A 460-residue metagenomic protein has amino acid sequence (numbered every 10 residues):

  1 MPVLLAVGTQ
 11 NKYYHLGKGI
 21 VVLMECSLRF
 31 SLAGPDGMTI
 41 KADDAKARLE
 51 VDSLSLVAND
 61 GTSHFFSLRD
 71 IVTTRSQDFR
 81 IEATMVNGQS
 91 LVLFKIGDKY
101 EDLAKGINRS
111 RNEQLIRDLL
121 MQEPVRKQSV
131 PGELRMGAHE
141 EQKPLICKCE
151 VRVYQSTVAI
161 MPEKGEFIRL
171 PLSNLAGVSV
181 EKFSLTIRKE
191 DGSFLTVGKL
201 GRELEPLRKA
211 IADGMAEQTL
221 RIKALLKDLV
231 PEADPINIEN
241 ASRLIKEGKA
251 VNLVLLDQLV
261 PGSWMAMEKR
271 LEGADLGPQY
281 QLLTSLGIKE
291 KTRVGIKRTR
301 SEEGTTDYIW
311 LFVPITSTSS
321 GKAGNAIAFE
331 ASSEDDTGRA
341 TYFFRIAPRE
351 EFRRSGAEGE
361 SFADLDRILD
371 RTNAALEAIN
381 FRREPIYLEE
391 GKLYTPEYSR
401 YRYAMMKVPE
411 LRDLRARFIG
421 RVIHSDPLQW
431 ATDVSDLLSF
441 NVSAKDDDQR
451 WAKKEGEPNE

Functional and structural regions predicted by a protein language model:
V3-E460: Eukaryotic intrinsically disordered, low-complexity regulatory linkers and tails enriched in Ser/Thr/Pro
